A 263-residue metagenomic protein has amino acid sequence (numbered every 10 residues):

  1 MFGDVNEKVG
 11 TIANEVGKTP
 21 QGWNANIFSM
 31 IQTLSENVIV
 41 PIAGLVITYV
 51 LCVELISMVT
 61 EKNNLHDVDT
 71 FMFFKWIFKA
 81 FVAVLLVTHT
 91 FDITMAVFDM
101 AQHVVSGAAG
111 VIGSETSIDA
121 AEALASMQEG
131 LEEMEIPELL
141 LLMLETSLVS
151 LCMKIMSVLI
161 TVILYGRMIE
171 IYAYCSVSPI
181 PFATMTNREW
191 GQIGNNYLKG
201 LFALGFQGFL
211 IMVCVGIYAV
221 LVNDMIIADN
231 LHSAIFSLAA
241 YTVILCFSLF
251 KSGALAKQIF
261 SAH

Functional and structural regions predicted by a protein language model:
M1-V46: Binding/recognition "hotspot" determinant
I31-V40, F74-F78, E132, N195-L198 (+1 more regions): Alpha-helical membrane-interface segments at transmembrane helix boundaries
G44, T48-E61, I211-I226: Juxtamembrane "helix exit" motif at the C-terminal ends of alpha-helical transmembrane segments in multi-pass membrane
V46-V82, V177-G191: Hydrophobic transmembrane alpha-helix segments characteristic of membrane transport and insertion machinery
F81-V177, I211, V215-F260: Non-cytosolic segments of integral membrane proteins
F182-K199, I227, K257-I259: Alpha-helical transmembrane segments
Y197-G205, V243, F247: Transmembrane helix-bundle signature of multi-pass membrane transporters/permeases
L204-M212: Hydrophobic alpha-helical membrane segments
